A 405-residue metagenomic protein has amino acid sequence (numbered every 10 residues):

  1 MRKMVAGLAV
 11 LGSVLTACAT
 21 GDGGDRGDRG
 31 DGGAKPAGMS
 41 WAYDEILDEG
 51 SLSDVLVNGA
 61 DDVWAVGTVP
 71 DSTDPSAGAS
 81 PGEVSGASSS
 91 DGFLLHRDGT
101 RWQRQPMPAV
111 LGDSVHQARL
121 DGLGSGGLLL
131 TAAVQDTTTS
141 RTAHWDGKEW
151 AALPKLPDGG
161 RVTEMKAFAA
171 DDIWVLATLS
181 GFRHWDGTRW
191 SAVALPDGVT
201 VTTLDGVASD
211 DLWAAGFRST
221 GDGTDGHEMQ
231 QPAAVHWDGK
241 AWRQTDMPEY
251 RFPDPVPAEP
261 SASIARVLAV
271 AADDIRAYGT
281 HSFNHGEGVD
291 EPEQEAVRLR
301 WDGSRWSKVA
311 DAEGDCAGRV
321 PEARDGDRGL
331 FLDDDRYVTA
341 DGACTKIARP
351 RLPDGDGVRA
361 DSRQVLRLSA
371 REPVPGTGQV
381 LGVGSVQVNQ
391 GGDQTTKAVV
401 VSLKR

Functional and structural regions predicted by a protein language model:
M1-G24: Secretory targeting and sorting signals
A19-R405: Residue-level hotspots at or immediately adjacent to binding/recognition sites across diverse folds
